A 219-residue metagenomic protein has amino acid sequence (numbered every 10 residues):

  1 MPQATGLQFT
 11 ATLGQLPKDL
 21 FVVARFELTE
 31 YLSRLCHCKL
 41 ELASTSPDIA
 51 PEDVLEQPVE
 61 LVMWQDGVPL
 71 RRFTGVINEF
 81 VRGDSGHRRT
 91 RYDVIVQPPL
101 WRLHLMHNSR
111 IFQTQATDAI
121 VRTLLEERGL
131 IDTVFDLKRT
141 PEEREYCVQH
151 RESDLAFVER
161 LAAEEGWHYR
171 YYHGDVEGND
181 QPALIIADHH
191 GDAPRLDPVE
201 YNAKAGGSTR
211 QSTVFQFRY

Functional and structural regions predicted by a protein language model:
M1-Y219: Amphipathic alpha-helical and helix-coil boundary elements used as assembly and membrane-proximal scaffolds
